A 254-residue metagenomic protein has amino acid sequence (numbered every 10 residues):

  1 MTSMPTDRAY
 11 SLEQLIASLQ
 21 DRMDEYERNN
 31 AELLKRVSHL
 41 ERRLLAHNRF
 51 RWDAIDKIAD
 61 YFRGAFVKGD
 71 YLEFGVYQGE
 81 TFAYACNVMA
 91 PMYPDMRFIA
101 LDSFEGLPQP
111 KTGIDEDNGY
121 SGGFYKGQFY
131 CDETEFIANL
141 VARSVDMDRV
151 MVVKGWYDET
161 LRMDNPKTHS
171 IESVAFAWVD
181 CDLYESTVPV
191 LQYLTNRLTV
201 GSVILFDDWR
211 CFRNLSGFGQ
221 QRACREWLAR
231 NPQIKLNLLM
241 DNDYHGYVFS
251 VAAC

Functional and structural regions predicted by a protein language model:
M1-L205, W209-C254: A short alpha-helical cap/connector motif
